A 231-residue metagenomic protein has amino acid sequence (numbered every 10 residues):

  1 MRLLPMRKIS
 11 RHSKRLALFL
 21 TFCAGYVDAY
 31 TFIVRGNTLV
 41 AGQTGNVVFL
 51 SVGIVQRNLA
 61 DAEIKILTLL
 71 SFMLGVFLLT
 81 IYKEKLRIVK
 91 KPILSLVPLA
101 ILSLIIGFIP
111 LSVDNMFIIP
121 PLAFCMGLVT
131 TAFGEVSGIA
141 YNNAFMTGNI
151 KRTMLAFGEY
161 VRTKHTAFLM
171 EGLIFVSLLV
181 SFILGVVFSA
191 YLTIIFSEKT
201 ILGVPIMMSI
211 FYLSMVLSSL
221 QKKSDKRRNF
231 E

Functional and structural regions predicted by a protein language model:
M1-S13: Short, Lys/Arg-rich, polar N-terminal cytosolic tail immediately upstream of the first transmembrane signal-anchor
S13, A17-A60, V129-M170: Small-residue-rich hydrophobic segments that form or flank transmembrane alpha-helices in multi-pass membrane proteins
N58-L67, L169-S177: Loop-to-transmembrane helix entry
L69, M73-F77, L179-V187: Hydrophobic/small/kink-forming positions within alpha-helical transmembrane segments of polytopic membrane proteins
V76-I88, T193: Helix-to-loop junctions at the C-terminal end of transmembrane segments in multipass secondary transporters
V89-L99, I118-P121, N142-M146: Cytoplasmic-side transmembrane-helix entry/capping segments in multi-pass membrane proteins
I93-I106, L202-P205: Structural signature of the two symmetry-related core transmembrane helices
A100-D114, M215-S219: C-terminal ends and interior cores of transmembrane alpha-helices in multi-pass membrane transporters/permeases
